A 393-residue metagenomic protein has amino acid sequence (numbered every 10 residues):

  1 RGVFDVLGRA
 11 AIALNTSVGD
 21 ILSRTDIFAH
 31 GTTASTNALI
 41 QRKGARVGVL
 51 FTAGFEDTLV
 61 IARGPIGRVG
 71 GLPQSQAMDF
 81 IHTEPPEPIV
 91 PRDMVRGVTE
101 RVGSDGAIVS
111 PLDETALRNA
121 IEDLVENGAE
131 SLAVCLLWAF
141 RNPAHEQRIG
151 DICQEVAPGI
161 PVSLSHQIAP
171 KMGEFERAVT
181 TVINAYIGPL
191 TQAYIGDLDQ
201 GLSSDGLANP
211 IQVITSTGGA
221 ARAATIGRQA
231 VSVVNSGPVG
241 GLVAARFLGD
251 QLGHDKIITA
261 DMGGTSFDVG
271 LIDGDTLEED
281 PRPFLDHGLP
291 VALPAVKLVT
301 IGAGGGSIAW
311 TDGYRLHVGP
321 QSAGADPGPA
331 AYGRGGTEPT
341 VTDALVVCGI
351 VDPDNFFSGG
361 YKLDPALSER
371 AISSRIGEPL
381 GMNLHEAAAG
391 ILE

Functional and structural regions predicted by a protein language model:
R1-E393: N-terminally biased helix-coil "hinge/interface" segments that flank
